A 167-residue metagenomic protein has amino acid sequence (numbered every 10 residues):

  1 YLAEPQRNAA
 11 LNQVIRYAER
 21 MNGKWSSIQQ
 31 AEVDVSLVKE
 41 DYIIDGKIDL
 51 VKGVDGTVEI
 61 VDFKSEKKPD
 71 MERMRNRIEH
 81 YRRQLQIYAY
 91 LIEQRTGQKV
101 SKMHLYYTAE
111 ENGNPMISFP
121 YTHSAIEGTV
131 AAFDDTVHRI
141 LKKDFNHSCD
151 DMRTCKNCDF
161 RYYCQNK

Functional and structural regions predicted by a protein language model:
Y1, M71-I78, M116-H123: Active-site oxyanion-binding pockets that recognize sulfate/phosphate
Y1-D34, V38: A non-catalytic, helix-rich entry segment at domain boundaries
L2, G23-S27, Y42, G97 (+1 more regions): Short, surface-exposed helix-loop/turn micro-motifs enriched in polar/charged residues
Q6, A10, Y81-Q84, T129: Hydrophobic (often cysteine-bearing) scaffold residues that line and stabilize catalytic clefts of nucleotide/cofactor
I28, T57-E59, K102-H104: Beta-sheet entry/capping signal
E32-I92, F133: Non-catalytic protein-protein interaction segments used by genome-maintenance enzymes to assemble and couple activities
A89-K167: Metal-dependent nuclease catalytic regions and adjoining charged, substrate-binding loops involved in nucleic-acid end
